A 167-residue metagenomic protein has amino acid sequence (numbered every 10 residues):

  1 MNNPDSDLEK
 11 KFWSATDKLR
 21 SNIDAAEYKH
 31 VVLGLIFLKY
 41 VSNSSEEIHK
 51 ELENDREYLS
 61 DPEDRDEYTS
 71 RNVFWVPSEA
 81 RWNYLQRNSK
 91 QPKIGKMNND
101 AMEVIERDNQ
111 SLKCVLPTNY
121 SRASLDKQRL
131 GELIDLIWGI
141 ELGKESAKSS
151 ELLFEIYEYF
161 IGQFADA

Functional and structural regions predicted by a protein language model:
M1-A167: Non-catalytic, mostly N-terminal accessory regions of nucleic-acid modification and defense proteins
